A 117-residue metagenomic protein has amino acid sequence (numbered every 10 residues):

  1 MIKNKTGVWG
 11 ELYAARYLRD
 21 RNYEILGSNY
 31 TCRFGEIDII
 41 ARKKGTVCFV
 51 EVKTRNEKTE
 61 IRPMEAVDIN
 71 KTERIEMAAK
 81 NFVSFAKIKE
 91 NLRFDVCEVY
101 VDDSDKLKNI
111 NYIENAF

Functional and structural regions predicted by a protein language model:
M1-S28: Acidic-basic catalytic patches of nuclease active cores, encompassing PD-(D/E)XK and other metal-cofactor nuclease
L18, I75, F94: Residue-level signal for inorganic ion chemistry
C32-G35: Short acidic/glycine-enriched loop/turn segments that link adjacent beta-strands
I37-T59, I75: Conserved catalytic cores of phosphodiester-cleaving nucleases, focusing on short active-site segments
N56-A78: Mg2+/Mn2+-dependent nuclease catalytic core
E76-A86: Metal-dependent nuclease catalytic cores in nucleic-acid-processing enzymes, especially RNase H-like/related
F85-F117: Domain-level recognition of nuclease-like catalytic cores that cleave nucleotide substrates
